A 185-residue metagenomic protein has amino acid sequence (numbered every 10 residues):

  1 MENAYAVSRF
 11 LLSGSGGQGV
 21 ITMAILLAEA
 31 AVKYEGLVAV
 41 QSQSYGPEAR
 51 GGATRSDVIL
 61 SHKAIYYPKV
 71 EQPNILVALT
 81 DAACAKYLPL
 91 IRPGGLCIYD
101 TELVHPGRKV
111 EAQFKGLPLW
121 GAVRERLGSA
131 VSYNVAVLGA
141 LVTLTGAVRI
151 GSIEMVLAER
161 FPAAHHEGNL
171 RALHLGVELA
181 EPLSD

Functional and structural regions predicted by a protein language model:
M1-D185: Active-site cofactor/cluster-binding pocket
